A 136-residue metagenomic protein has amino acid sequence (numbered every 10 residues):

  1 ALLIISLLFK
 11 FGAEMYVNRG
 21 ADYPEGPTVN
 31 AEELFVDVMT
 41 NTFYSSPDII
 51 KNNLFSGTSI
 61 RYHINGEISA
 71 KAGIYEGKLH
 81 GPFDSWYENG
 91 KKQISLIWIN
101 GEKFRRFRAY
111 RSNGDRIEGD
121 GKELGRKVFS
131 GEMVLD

Functional and structural regions predicted by a protein language model:
A1-D136: Glycine/tyrosine- and acidic-biased, solvent-exposed loop/turn segments at the edges of beta-strands
